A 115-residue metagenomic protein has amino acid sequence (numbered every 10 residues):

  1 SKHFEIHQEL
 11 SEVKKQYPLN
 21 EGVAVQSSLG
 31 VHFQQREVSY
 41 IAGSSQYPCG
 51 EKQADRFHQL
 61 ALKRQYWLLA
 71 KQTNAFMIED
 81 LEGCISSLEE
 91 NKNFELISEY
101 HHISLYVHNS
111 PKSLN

Functional and structural regions predicted by a protein language model:
S1-N91, H108-S110: Extracytoplasmic
E89-E99: Short secondary-structure junctions
Y100-L105: Short hydrophobic/aromatic beta-strand or adjacent loop that forms the aromatic wall/cage of a ligand/substrate-binding
